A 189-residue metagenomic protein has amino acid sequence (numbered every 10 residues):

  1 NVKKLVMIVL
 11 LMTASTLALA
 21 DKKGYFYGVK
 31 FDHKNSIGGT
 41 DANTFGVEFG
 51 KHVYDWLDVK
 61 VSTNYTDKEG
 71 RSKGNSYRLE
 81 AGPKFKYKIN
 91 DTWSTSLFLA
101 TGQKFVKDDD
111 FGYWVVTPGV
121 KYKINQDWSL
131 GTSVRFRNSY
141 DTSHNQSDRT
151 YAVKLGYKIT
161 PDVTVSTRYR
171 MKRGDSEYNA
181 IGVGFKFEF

Functional and structural regions predicted by a protein language model:
N1-F26: Cleavable N-terminal export/targeting peptides
L19-E69, T101: Short glycine/proline- and aromatic-enriched beta-strand/turn motifs that initiate or cap beta-hairpins
K22-Y27, D55-V61, Y87-L97, Q126-T132 (+1 more regions): Repeated loop/turn-to-beta-strand initiation elements of outer-membrane beta-barrel proteins
F31-I37, T63-E69, F85-Y87, T101-K107 (+4 more regions): Transmembrane beta-strands of outer-membrane beta-barrel pores
D32, E48-G50, K84-K86, G102 (+3 more regions): Transmembrane beta-barrel domains of outer membrane proteins
D41-F45, K73-L79, D110-V116, N145-Y151 (+1 more regions): Residues that define the transmembrane beta-barrel architecture of outer-membrane proteins
K60-A100: Mid-chain, structured segments of secreted extracytoplasmic proteins
E80-A81, Y151-T164, E177-F189: Outer-membrane beta-barrel "beta-signal"
